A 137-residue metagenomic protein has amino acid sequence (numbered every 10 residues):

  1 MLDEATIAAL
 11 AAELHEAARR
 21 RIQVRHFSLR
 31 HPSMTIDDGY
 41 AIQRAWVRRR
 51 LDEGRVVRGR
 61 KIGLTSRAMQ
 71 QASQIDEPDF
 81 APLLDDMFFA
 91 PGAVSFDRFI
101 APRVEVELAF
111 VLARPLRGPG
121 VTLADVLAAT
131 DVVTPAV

Functional and structural regions predicted by a protein language model:
L2-V137: Active-site microenvironments in enzyme catalytic cores
